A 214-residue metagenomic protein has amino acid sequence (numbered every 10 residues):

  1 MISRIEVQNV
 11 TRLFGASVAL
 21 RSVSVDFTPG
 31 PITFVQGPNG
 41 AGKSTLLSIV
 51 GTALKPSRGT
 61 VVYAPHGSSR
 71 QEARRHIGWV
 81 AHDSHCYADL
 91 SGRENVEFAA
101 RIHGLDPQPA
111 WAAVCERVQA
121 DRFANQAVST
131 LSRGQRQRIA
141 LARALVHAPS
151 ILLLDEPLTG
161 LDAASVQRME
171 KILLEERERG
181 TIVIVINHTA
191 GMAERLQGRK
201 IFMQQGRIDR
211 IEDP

Functional and structural regions predicted by a protein language model:
G51: Helix-to-loop junction immediately C-terminal to a conserved catalytic motif
G59-A73: Conserved ABC transporter NBD signature motif
D83, L90-I102: Q-loop/switch helix immediately C-terminal to the Walker
E97, Q108-F123: Conserved ABC ATPase "signature" region
A127-L131: Conserved ABC ATPase signature
L152-D155: Catalytic Walker B motif of ABC-type/P-loop ATPase nucleotide-binding domains
I186-H188: H-loop/switch region of ABC-family ATPase nucleotide-binding domains
